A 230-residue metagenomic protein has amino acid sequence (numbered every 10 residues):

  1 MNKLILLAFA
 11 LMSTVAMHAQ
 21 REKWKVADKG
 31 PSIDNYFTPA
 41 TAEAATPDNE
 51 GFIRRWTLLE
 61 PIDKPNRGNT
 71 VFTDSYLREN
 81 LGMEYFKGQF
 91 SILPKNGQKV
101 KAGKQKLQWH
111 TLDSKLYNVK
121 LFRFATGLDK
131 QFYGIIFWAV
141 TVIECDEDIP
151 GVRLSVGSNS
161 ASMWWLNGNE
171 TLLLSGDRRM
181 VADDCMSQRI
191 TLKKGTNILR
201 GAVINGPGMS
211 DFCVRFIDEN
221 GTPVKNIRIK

Functional and structural regions predicted by a protein language model:
M1-R21: Bacterial Sec-dependent N-terminal signal peptides
Q20-V119, A202-K230: Accessory carbohydrate-binding/adhesion or oligomerization-edge regions at the termini of glycan-active proteins
F52, T57-E60, V142-E144, R189-T191: Generic structural detector for well-ordered beta-strands
R123-G127, W138-V140, D183-S187: Short structured motifs
Y133-E144: Short beta-strands within extracellular/lumenal beta-sheet-rich domains
C145, L154-S158, V203-N205: Non-cytosolic beta-sheet module surface loops
P150-W165, L199: Aromatic-lined ligand-binding clefts that engage carbohydrates, nucleic acids, or primary amines
L166-V214: Beta-strand-rich ligand-recognition modules
